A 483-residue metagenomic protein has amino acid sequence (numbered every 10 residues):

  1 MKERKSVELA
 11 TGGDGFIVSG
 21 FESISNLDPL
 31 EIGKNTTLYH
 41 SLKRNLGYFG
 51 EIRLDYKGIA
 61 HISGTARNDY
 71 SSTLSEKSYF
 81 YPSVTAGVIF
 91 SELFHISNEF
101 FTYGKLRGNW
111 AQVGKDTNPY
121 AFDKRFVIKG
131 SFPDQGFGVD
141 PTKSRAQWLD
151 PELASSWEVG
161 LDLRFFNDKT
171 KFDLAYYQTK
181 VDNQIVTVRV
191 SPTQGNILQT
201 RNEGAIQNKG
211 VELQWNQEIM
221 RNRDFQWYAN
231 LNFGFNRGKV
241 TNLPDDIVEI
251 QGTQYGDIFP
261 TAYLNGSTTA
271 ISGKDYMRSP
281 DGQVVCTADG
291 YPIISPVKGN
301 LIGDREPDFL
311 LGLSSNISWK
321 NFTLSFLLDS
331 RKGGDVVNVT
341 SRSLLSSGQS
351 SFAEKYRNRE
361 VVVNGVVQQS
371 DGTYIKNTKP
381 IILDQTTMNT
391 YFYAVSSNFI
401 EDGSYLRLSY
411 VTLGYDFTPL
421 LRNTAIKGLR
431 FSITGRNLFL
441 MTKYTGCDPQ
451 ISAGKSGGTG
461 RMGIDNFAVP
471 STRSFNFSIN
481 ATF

Functional and structural regions predicted by a protein language model:
M1-T261, S330, V395, F399-F483: Extracellular/periplasmic, surface-exposed regions of secreted and cell-surface proteins
P82, A86-F90, I219, P307 (+4 more regions): Proline-rich low-complexity regions
P133-T142, K180-E203, G238-R305, T323-I400 (+2 more regions): Surface-exposed, extracytoplasmic segments of Gram-negative outer-membrane nutrient-acquisition systems
G303, P307-F309, Y405: Alpha-helical transmembrane segments of integral membrane proteins, emphasizing hydrophobic/aromatic residues
